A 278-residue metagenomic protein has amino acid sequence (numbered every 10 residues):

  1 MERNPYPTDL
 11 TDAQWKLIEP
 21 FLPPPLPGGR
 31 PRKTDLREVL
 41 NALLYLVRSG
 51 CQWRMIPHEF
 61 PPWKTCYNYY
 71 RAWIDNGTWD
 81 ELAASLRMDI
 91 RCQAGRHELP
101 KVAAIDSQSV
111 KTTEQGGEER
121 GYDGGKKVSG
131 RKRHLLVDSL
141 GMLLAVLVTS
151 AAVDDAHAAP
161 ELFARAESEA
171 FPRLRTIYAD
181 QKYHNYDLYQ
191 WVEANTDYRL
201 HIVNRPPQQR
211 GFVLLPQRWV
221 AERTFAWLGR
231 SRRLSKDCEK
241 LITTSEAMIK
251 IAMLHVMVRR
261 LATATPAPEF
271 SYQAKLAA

Functional and structural regions predicted by a protein language model:
M1-A278: Short alpha-helical elements
